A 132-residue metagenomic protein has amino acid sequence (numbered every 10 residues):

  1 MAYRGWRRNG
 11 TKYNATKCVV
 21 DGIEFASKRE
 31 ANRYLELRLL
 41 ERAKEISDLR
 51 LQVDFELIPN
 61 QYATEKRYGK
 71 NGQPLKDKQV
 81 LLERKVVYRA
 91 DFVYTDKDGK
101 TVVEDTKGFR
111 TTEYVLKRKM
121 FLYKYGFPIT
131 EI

Functional and structural regions predicted by a protein language model:
M1-I132: Electrostatic, structured charged patches in enzyme active sites and in nucleic-acid/phosphate-binding
